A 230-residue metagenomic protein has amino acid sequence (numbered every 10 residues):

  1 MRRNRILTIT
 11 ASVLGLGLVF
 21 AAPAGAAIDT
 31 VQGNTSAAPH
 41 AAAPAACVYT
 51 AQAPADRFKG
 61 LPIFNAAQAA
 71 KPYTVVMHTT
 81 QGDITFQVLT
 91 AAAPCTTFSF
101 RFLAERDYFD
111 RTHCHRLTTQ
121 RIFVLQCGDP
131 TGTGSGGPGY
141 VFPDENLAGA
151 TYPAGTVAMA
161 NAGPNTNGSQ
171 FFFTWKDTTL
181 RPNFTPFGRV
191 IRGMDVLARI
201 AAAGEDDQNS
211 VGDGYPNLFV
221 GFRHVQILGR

Functional and structural regions predicted by a protein language model:
R2-R230: Cyclophilin-like peptidyl-prolyl cis-trans isomerases
